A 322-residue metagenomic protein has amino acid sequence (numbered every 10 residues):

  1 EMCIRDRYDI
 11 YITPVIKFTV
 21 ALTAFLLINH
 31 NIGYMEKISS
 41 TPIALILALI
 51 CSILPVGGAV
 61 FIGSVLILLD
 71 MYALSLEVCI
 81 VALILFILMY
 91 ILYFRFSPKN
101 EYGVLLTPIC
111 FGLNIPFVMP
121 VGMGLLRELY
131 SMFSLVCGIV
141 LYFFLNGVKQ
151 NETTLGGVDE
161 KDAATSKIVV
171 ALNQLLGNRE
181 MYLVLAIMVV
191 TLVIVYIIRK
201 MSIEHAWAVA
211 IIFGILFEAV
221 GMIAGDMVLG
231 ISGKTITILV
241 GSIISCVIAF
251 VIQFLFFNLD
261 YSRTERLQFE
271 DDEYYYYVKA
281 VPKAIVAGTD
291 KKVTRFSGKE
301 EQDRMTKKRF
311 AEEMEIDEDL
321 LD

Functional and structural regions predicted by a protein language model:
M2-I4: Short, small-residue-biased leader/transition segments that mark boundaries at the very start of proteins
D9-P14, T23-L26, D226-K279: Alpha-helical transmembrane segments of multi-pass integral membrane proteins, characterized by long hydrophobic
I10-S64, D70-M71: Hydrophobic transmembrane alpha-helices
A24-I32, I50, G122, L126 (+5 more regions): Alpha-helical membrane-inserting segments
M35-S40, D70-I84, N178-A186: Structural signature of hydrophobic alpha-helical transmembrane segments
L49, I62-V136: Membrane-interface helix-loop-helix junctions at boundaries between adjacent transmembrane segments
C110-F111, M119-G233, I238-S242: Generic multipass alpha-helical transmembrane bundles of integral membrane proteins
L259-R309: Short, highly charged, low-complexity non-transmembrane loops/tails of multi-pass membrane proteins
